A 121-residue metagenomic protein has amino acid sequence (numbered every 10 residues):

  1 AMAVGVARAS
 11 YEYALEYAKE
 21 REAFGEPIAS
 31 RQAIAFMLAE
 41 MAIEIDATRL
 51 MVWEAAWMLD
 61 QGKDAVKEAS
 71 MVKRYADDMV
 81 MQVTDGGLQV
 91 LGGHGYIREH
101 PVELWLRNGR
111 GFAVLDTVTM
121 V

Functional and structural regions predicted by a protein language model:
A1-V121: Alpha-helical interface subdomain recognition
